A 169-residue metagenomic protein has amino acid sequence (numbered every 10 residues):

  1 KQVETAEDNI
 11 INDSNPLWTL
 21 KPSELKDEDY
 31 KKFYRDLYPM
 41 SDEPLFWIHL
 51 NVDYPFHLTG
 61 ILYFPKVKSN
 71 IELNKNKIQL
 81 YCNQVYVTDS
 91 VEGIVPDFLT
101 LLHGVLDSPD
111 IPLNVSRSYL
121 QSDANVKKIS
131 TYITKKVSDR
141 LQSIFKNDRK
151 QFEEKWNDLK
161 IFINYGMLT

Functional and structural regions predicted by a protein language model:
K1-T169: Conserved GHKL (Bergerat-fold) ATPase module
